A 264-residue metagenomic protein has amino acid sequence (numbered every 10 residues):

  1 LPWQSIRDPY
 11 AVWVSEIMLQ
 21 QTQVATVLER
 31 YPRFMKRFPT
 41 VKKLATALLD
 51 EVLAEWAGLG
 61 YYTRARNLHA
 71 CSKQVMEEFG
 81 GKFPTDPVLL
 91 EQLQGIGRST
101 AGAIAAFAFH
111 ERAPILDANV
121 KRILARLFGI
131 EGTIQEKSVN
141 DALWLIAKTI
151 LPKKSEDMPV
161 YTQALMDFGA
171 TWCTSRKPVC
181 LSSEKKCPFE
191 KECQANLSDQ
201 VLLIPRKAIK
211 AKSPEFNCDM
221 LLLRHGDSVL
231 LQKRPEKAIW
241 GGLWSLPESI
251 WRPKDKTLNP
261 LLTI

Functional and structural regions predicted by a protein language model:
L1, S5, S155, D167-I264: Intrinsically disordered, low-complexity, charged terminal extensions of DNA damage-control enzymes
L1-L181, K191-L197: Catalytic cores of DNA base-excision repair glycosylases
